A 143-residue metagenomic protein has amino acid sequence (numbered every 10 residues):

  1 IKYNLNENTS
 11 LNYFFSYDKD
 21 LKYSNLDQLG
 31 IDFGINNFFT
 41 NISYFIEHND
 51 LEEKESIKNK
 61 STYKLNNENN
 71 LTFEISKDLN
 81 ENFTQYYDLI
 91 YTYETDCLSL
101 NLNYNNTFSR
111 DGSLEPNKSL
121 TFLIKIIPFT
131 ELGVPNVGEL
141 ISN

Functional and structural regions predicted by a protein language model:
I1-Y23, D27, N36-F38: Long hydrophobic segments that form regular secondary structure
I42-K64, E68-D96, N101-N143: Outer-membrane beta-barrel translocator/channel fold
